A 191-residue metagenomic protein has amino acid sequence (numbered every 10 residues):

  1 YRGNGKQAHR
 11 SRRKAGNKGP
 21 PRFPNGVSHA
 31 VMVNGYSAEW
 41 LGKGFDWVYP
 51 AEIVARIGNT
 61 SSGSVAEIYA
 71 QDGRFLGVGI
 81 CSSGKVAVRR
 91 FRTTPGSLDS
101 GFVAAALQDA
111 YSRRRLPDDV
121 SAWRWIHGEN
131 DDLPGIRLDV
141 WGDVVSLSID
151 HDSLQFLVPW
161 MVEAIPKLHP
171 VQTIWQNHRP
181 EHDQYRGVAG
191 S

Functional and structural regions predicted by a protein language model:
Y1-G142: Non-catalytic accessory regions of SAM-dependent methyltransferases
G84-R90, D152-E163: Extended active-site and interfacial segments that coordinate phosphate-rich ligands in large catalytic machineries
S97-A104, H151-P159: Generic detection of long, well-ordered alpha-helical segments
I126-D139, Q155-S191: Non-catalytic substrate-recognition/targeting regions of SAM-dependent transferases
V144-I149: Carbohydrate-binding surface patches
